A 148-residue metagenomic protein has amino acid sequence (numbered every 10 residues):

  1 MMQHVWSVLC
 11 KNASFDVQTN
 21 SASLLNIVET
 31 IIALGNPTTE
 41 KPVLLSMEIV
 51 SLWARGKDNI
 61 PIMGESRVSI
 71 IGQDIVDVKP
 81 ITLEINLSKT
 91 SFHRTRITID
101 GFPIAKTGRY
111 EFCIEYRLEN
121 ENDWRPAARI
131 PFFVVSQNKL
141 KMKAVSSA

Functional and structural regions predicted by a protein language model:
M2-K106, E111-A148: Contiguous segments within soluble domain cores/interaction surfaces
